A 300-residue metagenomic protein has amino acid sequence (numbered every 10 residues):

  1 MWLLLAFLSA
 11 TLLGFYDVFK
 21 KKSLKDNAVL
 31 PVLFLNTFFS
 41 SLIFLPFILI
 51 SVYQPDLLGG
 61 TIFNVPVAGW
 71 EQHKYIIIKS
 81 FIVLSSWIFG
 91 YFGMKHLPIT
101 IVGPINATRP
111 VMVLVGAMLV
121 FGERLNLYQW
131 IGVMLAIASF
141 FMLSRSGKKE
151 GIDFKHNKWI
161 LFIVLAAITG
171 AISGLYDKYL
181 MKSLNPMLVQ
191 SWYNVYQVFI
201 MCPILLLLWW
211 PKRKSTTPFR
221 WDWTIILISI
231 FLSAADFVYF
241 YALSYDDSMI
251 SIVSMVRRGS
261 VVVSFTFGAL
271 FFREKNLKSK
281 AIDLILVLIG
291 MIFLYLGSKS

Functional and structural regions predicted by a protein language model:
M1-K20, K25-L30, L35-F81, W87-L97 (+5 more regions): Membrane-interface interhelical linkers
M1-L12, N64-I82, G122-A138, M187-F199 (+1 more regions): Structural signature of hydrophobic alpha-helical transmembrane segments
M1-T11, T108-I168, K178, N276-S300: Juxtamembrane helix-loop boundary signature in multi-pass membrane transporters
G14, V18, L45, S80 (+9 more regions): Hydrophobic/small/kink-forming positions within alpha-helical transmembrane segments of polytopic membrane proteins
V32-L33, V102, V189: Juxtamembrane helix-start motifs in multi-pass secondary transporters
F39-I43, I105-L119, Y196-P203, A235 (+4 more regions): Alpha-helical transmembrane segments of compact multi-pass small-molecule transporters, enriched in specific families
K178-K182, F240-D247: Short amphipathic helix-loop junctions that connect adjacent transmembrane helices in Major Facilitator Superfamily/SLC
